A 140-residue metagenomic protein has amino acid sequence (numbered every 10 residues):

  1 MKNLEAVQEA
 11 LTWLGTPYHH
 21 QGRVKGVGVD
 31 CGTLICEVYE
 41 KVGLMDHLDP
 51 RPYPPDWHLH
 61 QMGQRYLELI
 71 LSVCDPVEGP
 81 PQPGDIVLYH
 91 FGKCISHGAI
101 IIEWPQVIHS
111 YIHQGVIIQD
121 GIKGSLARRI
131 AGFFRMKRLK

Functional and structural regions predicted by a protein language model:
M1-T16, G121-K140: Non-catalytic ligand/cofactor/substrate-binding and regulatory segments of enzyme domains
K2-V7, P50-V116, I122, L139: ...with weaker cross-activation on analogous glycine-rich loops/strands in unrelated enzymes
P17-K25: Short helix-to-loop capping/linker segments positioned immediately adjacent to catalytic or ligand/cofactor-binding
H19, I108, F134: Residues in well-ordered beta-strands of folded domains
V24-V42: Active-site nucleophilic cysteine motif
M45, D49: Catalytic core of membrane glycerolipid acyltransferases/transacylases, capturing the structured, soluble-facing
